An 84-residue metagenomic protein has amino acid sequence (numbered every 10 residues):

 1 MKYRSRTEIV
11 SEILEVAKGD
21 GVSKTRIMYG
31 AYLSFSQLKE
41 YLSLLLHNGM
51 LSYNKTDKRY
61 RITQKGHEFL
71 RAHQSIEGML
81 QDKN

Functional and structural regions predicted by a protein language model:
M1-S11: Short alpha-helical segments that sit at the start of domains
I13-A17: Short helix-to-turn junction characteristic of helix-turn-helix DNA-binding domains, especially the helix
G21-G30: Short acidic, hydrophobic short linear motifs in intrinsically disordered regions
Y32-H47: Short amphipathic alpha-helical interaction segments
L46-K55: A short, conserved structural fragment
K58-H73: Basic, amphipathic "hinge/linker" alpha-helix immediately C-terminal to the N-terminal HTH DNA-binding motif
S75-N84: Amphipathic alpha-helical dimerization/coiled-coil segments that flank or bridge DNA-binding/regulatory modules
